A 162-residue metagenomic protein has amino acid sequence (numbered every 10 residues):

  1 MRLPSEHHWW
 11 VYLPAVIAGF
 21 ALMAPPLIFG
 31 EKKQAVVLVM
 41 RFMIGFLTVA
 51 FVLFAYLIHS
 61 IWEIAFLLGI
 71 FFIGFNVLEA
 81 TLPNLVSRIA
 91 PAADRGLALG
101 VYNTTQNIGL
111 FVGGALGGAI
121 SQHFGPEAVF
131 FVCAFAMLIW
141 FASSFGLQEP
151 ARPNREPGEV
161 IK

Functional and structural regions predicted by a protein language model:
R2-A18: Loop-to-transmembrane helix entry
S5, A92-Y102: Loop-to-transmembrane helix entry/capping segments in MFS-fold secondary transporters and related SLC/MFSD carriers
L22-V36, S121: Helix-to-loop junctions at the C-terminal end of transmembrane segments in multipass secondary transporters
L38-L53: Structural signature of the two symmetry-related core transmembrane helices
Y56-L67: Helix-loop junctions at membrane interfaces in 12-TM secondary transporters
V77-A90: Intracellular juxtamembrane helix-capping segments at the cytosolic ends of symmetry-related transmembrane helices
A119-M137: A membrane-interface helix-boundary motif in multi-pass transporters
C133-K162: Multi-pass alpha-helical transporter architecture, strongest for 12-TM Major Facilitator/SLC carriers used
